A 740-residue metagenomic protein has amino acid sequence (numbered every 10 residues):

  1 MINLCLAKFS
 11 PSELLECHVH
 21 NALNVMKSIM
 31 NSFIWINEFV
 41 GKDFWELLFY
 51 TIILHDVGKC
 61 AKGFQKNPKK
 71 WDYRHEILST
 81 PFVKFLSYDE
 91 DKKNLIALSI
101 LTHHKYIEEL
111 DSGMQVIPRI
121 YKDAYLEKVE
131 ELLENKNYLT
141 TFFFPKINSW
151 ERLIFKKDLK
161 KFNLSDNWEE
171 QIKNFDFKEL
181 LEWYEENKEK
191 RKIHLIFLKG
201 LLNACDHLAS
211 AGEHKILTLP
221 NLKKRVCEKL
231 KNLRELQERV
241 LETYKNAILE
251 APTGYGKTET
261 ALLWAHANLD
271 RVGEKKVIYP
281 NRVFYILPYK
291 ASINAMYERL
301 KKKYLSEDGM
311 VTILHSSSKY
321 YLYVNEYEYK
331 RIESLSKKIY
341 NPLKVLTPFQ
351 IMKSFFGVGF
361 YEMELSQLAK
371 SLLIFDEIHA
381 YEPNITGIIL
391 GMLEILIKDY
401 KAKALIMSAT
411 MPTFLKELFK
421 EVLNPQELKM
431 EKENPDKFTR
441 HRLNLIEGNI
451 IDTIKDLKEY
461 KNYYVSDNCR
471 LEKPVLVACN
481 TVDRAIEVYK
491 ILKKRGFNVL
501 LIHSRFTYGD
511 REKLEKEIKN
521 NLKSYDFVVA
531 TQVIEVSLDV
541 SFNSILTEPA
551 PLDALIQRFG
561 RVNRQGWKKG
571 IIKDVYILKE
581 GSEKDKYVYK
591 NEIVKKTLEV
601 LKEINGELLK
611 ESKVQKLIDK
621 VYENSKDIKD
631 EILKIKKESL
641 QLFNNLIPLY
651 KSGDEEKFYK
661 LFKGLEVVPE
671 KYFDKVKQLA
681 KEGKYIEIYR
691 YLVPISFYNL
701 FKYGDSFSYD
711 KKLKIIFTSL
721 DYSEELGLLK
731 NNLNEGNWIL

Functional and structural regions predicted by a protein language model:
I2, F559, Q565-L740: C-terminal accessory region of SF2 helicases/translocases
I2-P220: Accessory nucleic-acid engagement/destabilization modules that flank
K70-Y73, R505-Y508, Y525-I572, I577-S582: Conserved RecA-like helicase motor core of SF1/SF2 enzymes
Y244-A265: Walker A/P-loop
Y279-Y304, H315-S318, M411-L415: Conserved Walker A/P-loop ATP-binding site and its immediately adjacent core in helicase/helicase-like ATPase domains
R282-M296, D467-K493: Conserved strand-helix element at the start of the C-terminal RecA-like helicase core
M363-L372, E377-N434: Post-DEXD/H (motif II) to motif III coupling segment of the RecA-like Helicase ATP-binding lobe
T413-N468: Interdomain hinge/linker at the junction between the two RecA-like core domains of SF2 helicases
